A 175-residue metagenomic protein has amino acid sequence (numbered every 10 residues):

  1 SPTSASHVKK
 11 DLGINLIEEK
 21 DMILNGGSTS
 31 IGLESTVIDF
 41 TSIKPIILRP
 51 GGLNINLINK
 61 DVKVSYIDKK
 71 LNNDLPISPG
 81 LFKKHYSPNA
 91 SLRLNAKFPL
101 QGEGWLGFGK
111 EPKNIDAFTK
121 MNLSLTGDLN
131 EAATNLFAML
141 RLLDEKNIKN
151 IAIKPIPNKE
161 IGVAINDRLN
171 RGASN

Functional and structural regions predicted by a protein language model:
S1-N175: Active-site-adjacent structural elements in enzyme catalytic cores
